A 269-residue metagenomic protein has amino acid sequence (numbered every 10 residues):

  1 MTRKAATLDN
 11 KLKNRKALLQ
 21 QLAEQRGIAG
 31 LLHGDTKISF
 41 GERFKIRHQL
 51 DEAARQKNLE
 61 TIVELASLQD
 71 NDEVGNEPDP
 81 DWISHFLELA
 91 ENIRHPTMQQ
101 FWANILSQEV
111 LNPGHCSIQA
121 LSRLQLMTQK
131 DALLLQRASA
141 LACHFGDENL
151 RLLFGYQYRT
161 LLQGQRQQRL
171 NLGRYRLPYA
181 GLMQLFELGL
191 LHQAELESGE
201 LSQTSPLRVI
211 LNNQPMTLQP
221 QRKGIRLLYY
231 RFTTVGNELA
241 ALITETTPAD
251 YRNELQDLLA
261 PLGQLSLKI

Functional and structural regions predicted by a protein language model:
M1-A6, K13, L182-L185, L191-E195 (+3 more regions): Generic low-polarity alpha-helical segments
T2-H115: Eukaryotic partner-binding/assembly regions in large regulatory complexes
V74-D147, F232-L262: Short basic alpha-helical hairpin corresponding to helix-turn-helix/winged-helix-like nucleic-acid-binding
P78, Q168-M216: Short amphipathic alpha-helical interaction segments
T128-D131, Y158-R166, L207-T217: Eukaryote-specific, cytoplasm-facing alpha-helical/coiled-coil scaffolding segments in long proteins
A138, H144-R176: Short acidic, hydrophobic short linear motifs in intrinsically disordered regions
E200-L258: Short, amphipathic alpha-helical interaction segments positioned at domain boundaries
L265-I269: Eukaryote-biased recognition of C-terminal alpha-helical segments
